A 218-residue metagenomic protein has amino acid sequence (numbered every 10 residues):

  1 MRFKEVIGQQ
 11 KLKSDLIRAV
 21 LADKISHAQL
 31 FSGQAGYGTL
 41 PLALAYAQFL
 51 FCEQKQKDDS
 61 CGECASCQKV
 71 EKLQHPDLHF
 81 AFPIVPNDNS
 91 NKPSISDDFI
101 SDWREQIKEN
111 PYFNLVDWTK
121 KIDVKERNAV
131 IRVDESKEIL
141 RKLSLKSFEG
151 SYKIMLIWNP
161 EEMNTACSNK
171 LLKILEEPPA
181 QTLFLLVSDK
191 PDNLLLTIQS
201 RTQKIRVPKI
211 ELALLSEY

Functional and structural regions predicted by a protein language model:
R2-A166: Clamp-loader machinery-focused feature within the broader ASCE/P-loop NTPase space
G33, A180, S200: Short, conserved catalytic or interaction motifs in soluble domains
S90-S94, L195-Y218: Conserved AAA+ ATPase core "coupling" helix
I95-F99, I174-P179, K204: A short alpha->loop->secondary-structure connector
S144, N169-L183: Conserved catalytic/switch belt of AAA+ P-loop NTPases
I154-W158, L171, T182-S188: Structural recognition of the conserved hydrophobic beta-strand(s) that form the central parallel beta-sheet of P-loop
N159, K190-P191, E211: A generic "binding-loop/recognition-motif" signal
T165-L175, K190-R201: Short regulatory helix/loop adjacent to the ATP-binding pocket of P-loop NTPases
